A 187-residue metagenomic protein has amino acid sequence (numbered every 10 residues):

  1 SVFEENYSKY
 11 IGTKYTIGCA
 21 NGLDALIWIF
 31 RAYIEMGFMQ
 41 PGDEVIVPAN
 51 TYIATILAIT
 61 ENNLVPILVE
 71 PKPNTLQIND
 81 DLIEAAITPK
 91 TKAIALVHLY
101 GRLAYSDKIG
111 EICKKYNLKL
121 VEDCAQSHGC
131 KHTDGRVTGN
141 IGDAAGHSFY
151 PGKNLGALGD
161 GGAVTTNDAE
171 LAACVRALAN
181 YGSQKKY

Functional and structural regions predicted by a protein language model:
V2-E44, A58-N62, L68-V69: Phosphate-binding glycine-rich loop
E5, D107-G110, G135-R136, D160: Active-site phosphate/pyrophosphate- and oxyanion-stabilizing loops and adjacent acidic/basic residues in soluble
I11, Q40, P89, G139-N140 (+1 more regions): Structured loop/turn residues at beta-strand edges in well-structured enzyme cores
I34-K115, K119-C124, K131: PLP-dependent aminotransferase-like
Q77-E84, G135-A145: A short alpha/beta connector and helix-capping loop motif
Q126-D134, I141-Y187: Active-site region of PLP-dependent enzymes
